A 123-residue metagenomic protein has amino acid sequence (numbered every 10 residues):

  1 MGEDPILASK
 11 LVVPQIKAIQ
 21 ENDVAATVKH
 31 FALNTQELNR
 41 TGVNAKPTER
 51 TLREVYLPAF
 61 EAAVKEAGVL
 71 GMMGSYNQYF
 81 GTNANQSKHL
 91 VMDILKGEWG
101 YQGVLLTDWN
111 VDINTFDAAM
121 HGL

Functional and structural regions predicted by a protein language model:
M1-L123: Glycoside hydrolase catalytic-domain context in secreted enzymes
